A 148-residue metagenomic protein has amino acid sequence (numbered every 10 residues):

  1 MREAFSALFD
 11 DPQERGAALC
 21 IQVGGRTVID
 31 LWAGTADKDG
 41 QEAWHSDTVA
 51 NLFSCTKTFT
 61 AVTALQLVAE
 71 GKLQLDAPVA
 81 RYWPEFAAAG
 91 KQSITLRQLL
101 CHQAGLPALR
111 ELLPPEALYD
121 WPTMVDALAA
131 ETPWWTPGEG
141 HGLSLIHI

Functional and structural regions predicted by a protein language model:
M1-L52, A130-W134: Short, conserved catalytic-motif segment at the N-terminal edge
G16-C20, P78, G140: Residues at or immediately flanking beta-strands
V23-G24, V79, S144: Short, solvent-exposed turn/loop segments enriched in Gly/Ser/Thr/Pro and often Arg
S46, N51-C55, F59, L67-P114 (+1 more regions): Active-site helix/loop module of the DD-peptidase/beta-lactamase fold, centered on the serine-lysine SxxK catalytic
T48, R110-I146: Catalytic-site signature segments of enzymes, centered on catalytic residues
T58-T63, L145: Short amphipathic alpha-helical face segments that pack within enzyme cores and frequently flank/anchor catalytic
